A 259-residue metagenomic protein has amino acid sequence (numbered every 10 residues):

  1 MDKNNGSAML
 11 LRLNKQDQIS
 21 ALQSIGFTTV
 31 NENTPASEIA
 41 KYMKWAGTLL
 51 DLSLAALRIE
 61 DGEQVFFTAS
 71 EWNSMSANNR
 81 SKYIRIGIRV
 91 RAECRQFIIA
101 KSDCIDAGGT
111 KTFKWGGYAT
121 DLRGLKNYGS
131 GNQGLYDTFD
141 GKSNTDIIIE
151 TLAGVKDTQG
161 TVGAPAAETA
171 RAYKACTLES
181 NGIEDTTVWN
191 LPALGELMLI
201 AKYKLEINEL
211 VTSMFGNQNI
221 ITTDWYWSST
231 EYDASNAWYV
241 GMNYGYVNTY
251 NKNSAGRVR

Functional and structural regions predicted by a protein language model:
M1-D185, K252-R259: Short, compositionally biased
D2-L10, L194-R259: C-terminal, surface-exposed recognition/capping segments
G26, Y173-T187, L194-L205, I220: Hydrophobic, well-ordered secondary-structure scaffolds
T48, M75, Y118, P192 (+2 more regions): Enriched - but not universal
I99, L191-P192: Short hydrophobic beta-strand that contains or immediately precedes a catalytic carboxylate
